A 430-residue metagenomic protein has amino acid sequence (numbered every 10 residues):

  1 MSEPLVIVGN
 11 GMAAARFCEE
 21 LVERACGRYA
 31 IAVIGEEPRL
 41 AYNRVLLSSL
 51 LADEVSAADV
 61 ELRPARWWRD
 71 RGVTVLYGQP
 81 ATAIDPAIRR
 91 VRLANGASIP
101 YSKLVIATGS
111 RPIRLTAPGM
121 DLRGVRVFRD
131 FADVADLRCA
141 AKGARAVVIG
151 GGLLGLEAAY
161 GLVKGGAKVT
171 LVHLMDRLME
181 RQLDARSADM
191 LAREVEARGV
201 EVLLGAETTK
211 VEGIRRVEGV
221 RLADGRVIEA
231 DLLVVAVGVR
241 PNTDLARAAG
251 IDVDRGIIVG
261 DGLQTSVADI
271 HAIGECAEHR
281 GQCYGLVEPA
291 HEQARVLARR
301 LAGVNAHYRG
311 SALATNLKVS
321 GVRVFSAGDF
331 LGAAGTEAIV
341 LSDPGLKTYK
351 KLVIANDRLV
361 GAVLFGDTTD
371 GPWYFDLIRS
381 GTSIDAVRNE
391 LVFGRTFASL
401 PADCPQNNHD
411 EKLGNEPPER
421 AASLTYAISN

Functional and structural regions predicted by a protein language model:
M1-V6, E61-V147, R221-A223, V234-A236 (+3 more regions): FAD-binding core/adjacent interface of flavoenzyme oxidoreductases
S2-P4, E23, C276-P372, I428: Mid-to-C-terminal Rossmann-like scaffold of FAD/NAD(P)H-dependent oxidoreductases
S2-T74, G161-Q182, W373: Beta1-alpha1 glycine-rich phosphate/pyrophosphate-binding loop at the start of Rossmann-like nucleotide-binding domains
G9-M12, R129, I149-G152: Glycine-rich Rossmann-fold phosphate-binding loop(s) that bind the pyrophosphate of adenine dinucleotide cofactors
A30, V75-R92, I99, G165-G260: A Rossmann-like FAD-binding core segment of flavoenzymes
D121-K142, G213-R221, R226-R299, A386-V392: FAD-site-proximal beta/loop scaffold in flavoenzymes
D136-L183, V217: Rossmann-like NAD(P)H-binding beta-loop-alpha module
L137, I384-N430: Cysteine/selenocysteine-centered motifs that mediate thiol-based redox chemistry or coordinate metal-sulfur cofactors
